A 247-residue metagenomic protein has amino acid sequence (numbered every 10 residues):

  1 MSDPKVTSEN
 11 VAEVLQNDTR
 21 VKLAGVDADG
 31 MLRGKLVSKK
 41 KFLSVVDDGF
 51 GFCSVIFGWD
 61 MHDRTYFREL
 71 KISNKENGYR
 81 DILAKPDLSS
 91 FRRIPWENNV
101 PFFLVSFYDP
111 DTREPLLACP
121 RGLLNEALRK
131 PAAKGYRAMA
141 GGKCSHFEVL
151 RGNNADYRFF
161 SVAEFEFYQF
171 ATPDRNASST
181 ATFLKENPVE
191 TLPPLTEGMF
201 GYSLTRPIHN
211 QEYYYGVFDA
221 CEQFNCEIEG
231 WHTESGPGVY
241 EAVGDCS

Functional and structural regions predicted by a protein language model:
M1-T233: ATP/Mg2+-dependent ligation/transfer catalytic cores
G230-V243: Active-site-proximal, well-structured secondary-structure segments within enzyme catalytic domains
C246-S247: Active-site neighborhood of thiol-dependent amide/isopeptide-bond enzymes
